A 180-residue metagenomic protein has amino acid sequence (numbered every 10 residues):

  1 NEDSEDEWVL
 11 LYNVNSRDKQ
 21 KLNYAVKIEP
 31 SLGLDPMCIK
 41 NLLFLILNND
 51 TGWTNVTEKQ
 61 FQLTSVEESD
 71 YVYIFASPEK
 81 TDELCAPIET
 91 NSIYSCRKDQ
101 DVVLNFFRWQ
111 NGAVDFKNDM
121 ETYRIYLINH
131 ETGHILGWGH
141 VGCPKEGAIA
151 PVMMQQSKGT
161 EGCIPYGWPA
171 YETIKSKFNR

Functional and structural regions predicted by a protein language model:
N1-V14: N-terminal low-complexity, Pro/Thr/Ser-rich intrinsically disordered segments that act as propeptides or flexible
D18-G33: Acidic/histidine-rich, surface-exposed loop or edge segments in extracytoplasmic proteins
N23-K27, V72-I74, V103-N105, V152-M154: Soluble periplasmic/extracytoplasmic beta-strand elements of cell-envelope proteins
P30-L34, P78-D82, R108-G112, G133-H134 (+2 more regions): Solvent-exposed loop/turn segments at secondary-structure junctions within structured extracellular/periplasmic domains
M37, N41-I125: Metzincin-family zinc-dependent endopeptidase catalytic domain
L45-T54, I135, G139, Q156-G159: Structured segments of extracytoplasmic/periplasmic soluble domains in secreted or envelope-associated proteins
N91-C96, V102-D115, V141-R180: Metalloprotease/metallohydrolase-associated module, dominated by Zn2+-dependent proteases
E121-G139: Active-site recognition of the HExxH zinc-binding catalytic motif
